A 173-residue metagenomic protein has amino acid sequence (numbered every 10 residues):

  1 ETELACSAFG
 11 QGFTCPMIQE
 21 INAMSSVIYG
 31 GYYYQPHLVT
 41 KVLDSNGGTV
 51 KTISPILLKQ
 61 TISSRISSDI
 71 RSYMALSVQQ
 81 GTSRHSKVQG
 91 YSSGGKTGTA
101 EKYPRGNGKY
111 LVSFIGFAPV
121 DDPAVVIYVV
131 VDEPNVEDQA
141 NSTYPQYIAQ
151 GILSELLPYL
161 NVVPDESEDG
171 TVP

Functional and structural regions predicted by a protein language model:
E1-L57, R65, M74-P164: Active-site beta-strand/loop architecture of penicillin-binding DD-peptidases
I62: A conserved catalytic-loop motif detector
V163-P173: Short, highly charged C-terminal tails/helix-capping segments
